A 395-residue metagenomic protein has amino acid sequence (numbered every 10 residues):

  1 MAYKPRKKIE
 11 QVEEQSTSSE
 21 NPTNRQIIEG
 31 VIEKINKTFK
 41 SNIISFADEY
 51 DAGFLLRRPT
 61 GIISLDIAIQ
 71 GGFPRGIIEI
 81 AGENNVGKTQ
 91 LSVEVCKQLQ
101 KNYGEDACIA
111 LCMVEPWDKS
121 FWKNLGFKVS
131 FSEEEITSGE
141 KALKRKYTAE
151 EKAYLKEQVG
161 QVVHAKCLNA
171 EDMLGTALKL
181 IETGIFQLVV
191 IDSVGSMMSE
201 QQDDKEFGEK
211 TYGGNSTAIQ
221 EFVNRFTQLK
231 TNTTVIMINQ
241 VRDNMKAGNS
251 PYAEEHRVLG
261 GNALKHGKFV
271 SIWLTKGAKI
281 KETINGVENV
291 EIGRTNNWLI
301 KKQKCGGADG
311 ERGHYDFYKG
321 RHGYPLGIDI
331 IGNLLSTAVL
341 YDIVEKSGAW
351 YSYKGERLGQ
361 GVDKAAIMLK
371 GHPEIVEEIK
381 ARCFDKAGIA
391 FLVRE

Functional and structural regions predicted by a protein language model:
M1-E10, K141-K146: Short Lys/Arg-rich cationic patches that frequently serve as NLS/NoLS or arginine-rich RNA/DNA-binding motifs
E20-E157, E182: The Walker A/P-loop phosphate-binding site
K40, L65, W122, D192 (+4 more regions): Residue-level signature of catalytic and energy-coupling elements of molecular machines, predominantly ATP/GTP-dependent
I77-E79, A107, Q187-V190, T234: Residue-level preference for the first positions of well-ordered beta-strands
L143-Y147, H164-T233: Phosphate-binding/switch loop-helix module in NTP-utilizing enzymes
L180, Y212-Y341: Phosphate-binding/switch region of NTP-binding enzymes
P325-D363: Long, well-ordered amphipathic alpha-helical subdomains in the mid-to-C-terminal portions of large enzyme subunits
A349-E395: Terminal-proximal interaction/regulatory segments of ATP-powered molecular machines
